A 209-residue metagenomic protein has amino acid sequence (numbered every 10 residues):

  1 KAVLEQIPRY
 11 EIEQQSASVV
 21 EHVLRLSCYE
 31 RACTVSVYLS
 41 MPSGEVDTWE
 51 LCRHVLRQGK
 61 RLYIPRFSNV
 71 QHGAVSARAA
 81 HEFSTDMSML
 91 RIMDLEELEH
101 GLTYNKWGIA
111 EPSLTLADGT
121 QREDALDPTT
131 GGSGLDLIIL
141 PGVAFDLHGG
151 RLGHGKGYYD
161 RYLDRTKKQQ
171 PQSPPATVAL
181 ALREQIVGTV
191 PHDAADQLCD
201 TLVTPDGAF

Functional and structural regions predicted by a protein language model:
K1-S133: N-terminal active-site beta-alpha-beta segment that forms phosphate/nucleotide-binding and substrate-recognition loops
A2-Q6, A110-V143, L147-G150, D160-F209: Surface-exposed, charge/polar-rich loops and edge strands
Q15, V19, Y158-Y159, L198: Internal, well-ordered alpha-helical segments in soluble enzyme and binding-protein domains
V37, L62, I139, G155 (+1 more regions): A residue-level signal for conserved active-site and pocket-lining positions in enzyme catalytic cores
V46-R53, H148-D164: Short Gly/Thr/Asp-enriched flexible loops that form oxyanion-binding sites at enzyme active sites
